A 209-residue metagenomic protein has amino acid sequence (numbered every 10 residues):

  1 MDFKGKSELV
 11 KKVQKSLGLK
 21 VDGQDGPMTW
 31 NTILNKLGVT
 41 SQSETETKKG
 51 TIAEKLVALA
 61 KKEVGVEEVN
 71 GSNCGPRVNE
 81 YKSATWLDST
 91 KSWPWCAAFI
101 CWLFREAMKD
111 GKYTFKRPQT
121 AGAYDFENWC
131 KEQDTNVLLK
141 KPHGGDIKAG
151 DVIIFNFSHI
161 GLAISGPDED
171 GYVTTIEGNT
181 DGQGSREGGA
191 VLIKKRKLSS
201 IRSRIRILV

Functional and structural regions predicted by a protein language model:
M1-E46: Short acidic, glycine/serine/threonine-rich helix-capping segments at coil-helix boundaries
F3-E8, Q24-P27, G50-E54, T90-A98 (+1 more regions): Soluble non-cytosolic domains of exported or imported proteins
S16, A53, V57, Y172-V173: A residue-level signal for beta-strand positions that form part of recognition/binding surfaces within mature
V21-G26, N70, K112-T120: Short, surface-exposed acidic
G26, L59-K61, G150-F155: Short, functionally critical alpha-helical segments immediately adjacent to catalytic or ligand/cofactor-binding
G38-K112: N-terminal capping segments
D110-S185: ...with weaker cross-activation on analogous glycine-rich loops/strands in unrelated enzymes
G188, K194-V209: Low-complexity, Gly/Ser/Thr/Pro-rich intrinsically disordered linker/tail segments
